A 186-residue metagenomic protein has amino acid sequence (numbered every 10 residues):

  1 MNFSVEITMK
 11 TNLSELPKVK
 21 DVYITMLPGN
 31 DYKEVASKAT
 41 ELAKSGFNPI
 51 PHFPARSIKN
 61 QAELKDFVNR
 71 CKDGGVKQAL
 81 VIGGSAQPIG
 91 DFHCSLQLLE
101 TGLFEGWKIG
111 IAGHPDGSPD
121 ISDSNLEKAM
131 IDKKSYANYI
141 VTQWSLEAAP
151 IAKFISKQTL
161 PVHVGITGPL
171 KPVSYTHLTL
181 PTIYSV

Functional and structural regions predicted by a protein language model:
M1-S124: Active-site beta->alpha loop and helix N-cap motifs at the rims of alpha/beta catalytic domains
P51, K133-Y136, V164: Conserved, mostly hydrophobic/aromatic
K59-N60, Q87-H93, V141-F154: Active-site glycine- and acidic-residue-rich loops that bind and position anionic ligands or nucleotide-like cofactors
N69-D73, S135, I155-L160: Short, surface-exposed basic-aromatic patches at helix termini and helix-loop junctions that form
G110-A112, I140-Q143, H163-T167: Short, conserved beta-strand edge motifs with alternating hydrophobic and charged residues
D120-S135, P150: Active-site glycine-rich loop that binds ribose-phosphate moieties when present
L160-Y175: Aromatic-lined glycan-binding groove of carbohydrate-active enzymes
H177-V186: Single conserved hydrophobic/aromatic residue that forms the stacking wall/gate of nucleotide- or nucleobase-binding
